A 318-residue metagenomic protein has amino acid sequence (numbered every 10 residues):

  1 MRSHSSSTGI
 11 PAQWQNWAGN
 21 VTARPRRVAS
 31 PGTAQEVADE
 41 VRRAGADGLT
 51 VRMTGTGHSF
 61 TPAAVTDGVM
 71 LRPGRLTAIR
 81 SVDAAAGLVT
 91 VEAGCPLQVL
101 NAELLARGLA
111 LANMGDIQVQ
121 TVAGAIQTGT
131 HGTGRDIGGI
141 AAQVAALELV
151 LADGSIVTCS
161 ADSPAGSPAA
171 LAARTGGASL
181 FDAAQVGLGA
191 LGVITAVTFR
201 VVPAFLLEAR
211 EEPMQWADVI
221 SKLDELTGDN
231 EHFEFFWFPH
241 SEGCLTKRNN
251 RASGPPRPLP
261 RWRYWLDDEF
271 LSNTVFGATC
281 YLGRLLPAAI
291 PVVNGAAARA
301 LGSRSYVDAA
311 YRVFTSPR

Functional and structural regions predicted by a protein language model:
M1-R318: Noncatalytic alpha-helical scaffold of FAD-dependent oxidoreductases
